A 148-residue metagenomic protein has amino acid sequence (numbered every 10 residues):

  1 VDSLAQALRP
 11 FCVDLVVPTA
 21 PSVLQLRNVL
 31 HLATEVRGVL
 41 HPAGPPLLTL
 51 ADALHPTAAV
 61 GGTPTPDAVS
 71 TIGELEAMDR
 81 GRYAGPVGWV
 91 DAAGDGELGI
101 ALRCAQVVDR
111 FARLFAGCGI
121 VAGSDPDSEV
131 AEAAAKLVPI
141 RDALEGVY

Functional and structural regions predicted by a protein language model:
V1-G73, E145-Y148: Contiguous alpha-helical scaffold segments within structured protein domains that host functional hotspots
A58-Y148: Glycine-rich, small/acidic residue-mixed loop/short-helix segments
